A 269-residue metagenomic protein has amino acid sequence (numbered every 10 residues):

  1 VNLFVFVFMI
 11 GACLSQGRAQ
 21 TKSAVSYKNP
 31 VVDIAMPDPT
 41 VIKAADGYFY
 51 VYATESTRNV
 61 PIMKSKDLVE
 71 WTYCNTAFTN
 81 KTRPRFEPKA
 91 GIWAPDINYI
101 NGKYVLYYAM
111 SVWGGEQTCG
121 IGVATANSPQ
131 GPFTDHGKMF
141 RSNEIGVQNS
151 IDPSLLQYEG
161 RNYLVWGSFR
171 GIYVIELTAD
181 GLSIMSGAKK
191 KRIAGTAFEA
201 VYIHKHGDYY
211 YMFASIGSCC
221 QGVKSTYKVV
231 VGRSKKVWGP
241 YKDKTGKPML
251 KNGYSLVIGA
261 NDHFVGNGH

Functional and structural regions predicted by a protein language model:
V1-S23: Bacterial Sec-dependent N-terminal signal peptides
A19-H269: Carbohydrate-active catalytic/glycan-binding domains of CAZyme proteins, especially the secreted or lumenal ectodomains
